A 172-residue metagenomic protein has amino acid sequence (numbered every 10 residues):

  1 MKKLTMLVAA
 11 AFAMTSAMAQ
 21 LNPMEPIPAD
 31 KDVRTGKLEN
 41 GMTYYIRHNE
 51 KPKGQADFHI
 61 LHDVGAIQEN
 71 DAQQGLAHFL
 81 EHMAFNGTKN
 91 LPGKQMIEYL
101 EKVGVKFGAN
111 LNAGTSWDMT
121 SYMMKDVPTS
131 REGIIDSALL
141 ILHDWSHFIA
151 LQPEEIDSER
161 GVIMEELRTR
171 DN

Functional and structural regions predicted by a protein language model:
K2-A9: Sec-dependent signal peptide recognition, specifically the positively charged N-region followed immediately by
A9, P26, E50, N112-G114: Generic marker of residues within folded, mature protein domains
A10-M18: Hydrophobic h-region of N-terminal signal peptides that target proteins for export in Gram-negative bacteria
Q20-M24, M42, E81-G87: A broad, low-specificity signal for short, low-complexity segments enriched in glycine/proline and polar/charged
Q20-P26, F107-L111: Short secondary-structure junctions
N22, P26-L61: Mature N-terminal segment immediately following signal peptide/propeptide cleavage in secreted/periplasmic
P52, H62-A77, E81-N172: Active-site-adjacent, His/Asp/Glu-enriched structural segments that form or flank metal-binding and acid/base networks
